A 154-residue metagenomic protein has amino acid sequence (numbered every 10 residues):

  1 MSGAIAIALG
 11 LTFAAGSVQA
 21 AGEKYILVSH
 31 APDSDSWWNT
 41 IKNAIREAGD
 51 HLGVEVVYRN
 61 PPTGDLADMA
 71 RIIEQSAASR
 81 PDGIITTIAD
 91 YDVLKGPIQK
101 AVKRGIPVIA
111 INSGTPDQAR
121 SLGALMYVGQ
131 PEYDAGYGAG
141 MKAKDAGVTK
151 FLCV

Functional and structural regions predicted by a protein language model:
S2-A14: Bacterial N-terminal signal peptides
L9, V18-V154: A residue-level marker of the well-folded mature domains of exported/periplasmic proteins
